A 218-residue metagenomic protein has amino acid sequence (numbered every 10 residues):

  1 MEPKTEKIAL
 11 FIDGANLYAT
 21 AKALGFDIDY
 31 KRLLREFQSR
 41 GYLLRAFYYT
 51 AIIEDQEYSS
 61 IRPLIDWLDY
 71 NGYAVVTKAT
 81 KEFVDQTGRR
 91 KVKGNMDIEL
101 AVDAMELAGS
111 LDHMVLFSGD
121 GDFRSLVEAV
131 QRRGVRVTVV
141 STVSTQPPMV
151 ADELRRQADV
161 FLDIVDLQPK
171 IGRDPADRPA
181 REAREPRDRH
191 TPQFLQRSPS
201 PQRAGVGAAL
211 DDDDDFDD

Functional and structural regions predicted by a protein language model:
M1-D218: Terminal and domain-boundary accessory regions
